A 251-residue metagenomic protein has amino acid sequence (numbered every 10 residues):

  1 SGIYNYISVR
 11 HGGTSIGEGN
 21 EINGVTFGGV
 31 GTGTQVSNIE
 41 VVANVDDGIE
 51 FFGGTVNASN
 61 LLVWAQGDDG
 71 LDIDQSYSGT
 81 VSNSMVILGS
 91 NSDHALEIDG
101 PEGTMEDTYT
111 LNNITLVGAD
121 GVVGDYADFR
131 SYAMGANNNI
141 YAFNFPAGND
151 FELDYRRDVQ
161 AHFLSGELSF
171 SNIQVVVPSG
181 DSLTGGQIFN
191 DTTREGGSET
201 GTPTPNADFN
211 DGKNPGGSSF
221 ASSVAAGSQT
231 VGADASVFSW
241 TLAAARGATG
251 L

Functional and structural regions predicted by a protein language model:
S1-G67, D72-L251: Extracellular beta-rich repeat passengers
